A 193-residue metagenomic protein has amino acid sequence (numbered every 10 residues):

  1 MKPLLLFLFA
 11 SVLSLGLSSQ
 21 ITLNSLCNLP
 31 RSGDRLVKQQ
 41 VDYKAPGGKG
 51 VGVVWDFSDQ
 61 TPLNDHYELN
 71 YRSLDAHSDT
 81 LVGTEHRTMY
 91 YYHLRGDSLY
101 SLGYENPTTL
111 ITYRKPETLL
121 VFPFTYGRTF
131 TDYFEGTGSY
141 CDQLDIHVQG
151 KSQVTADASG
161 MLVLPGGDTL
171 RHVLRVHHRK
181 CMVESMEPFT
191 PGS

Functional and structural regions predicted by a protein language model:
M1-L23: Bacterial Sec-dependent N-terminal signal peptides
Q20-S193: Conserved functional acidic sites
